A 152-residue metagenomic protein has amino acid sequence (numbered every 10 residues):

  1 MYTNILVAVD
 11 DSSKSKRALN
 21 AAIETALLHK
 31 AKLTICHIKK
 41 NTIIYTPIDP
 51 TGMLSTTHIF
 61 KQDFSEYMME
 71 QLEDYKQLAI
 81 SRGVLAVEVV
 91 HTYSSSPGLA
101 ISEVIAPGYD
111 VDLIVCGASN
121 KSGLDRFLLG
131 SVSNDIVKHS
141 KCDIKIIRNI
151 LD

Functional and structural regions predicted by a protein language model:
M1-A18, R82, D112, K138-D152: Intrinsically disordered or low-complexity boundary/linker segments at protein termini and domain junctions
T3-T56, I80-R82, A86-V87: Small/aliphatic-rich secondary-structure junction motif
I5, A22, L33, I101 (+2 more regions): Hydrophobic structural packing positions in well-ordered secondary structure
E24, A106-D152: Gly/Ser-rich helix-loop-strand patches that form or flank binding pockets for ribonucleotide-derived cofactors
C36, E88-T92, K145-I147: General small-molecule cofactor/ligand-binding pocket signal
L54-E70: A short acidic, glycine-rich active-site loop that binds or catalyzes chemistry on phosphate/adenosine moieties
Q77-I114, D152: Structural beta-alpha unit
